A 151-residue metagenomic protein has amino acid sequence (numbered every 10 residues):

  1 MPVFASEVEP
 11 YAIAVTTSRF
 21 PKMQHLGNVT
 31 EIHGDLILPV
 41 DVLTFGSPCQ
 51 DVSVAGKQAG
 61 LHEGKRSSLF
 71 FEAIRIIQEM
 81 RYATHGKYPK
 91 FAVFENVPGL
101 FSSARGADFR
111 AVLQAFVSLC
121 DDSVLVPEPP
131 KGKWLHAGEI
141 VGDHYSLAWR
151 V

Functional and structural regions predicted by a protein language model:
M1-I32: SAM cofactor-binding core of SAM-dependent methyltransferases, primarily the Rossmann-like beta-alpha-beta module
F4, H25, L43, A92-V93: Residue-level marker for buried hydrophobic side chains located in beta-strands that build the well-ordered beta-sheet
I32-V42, V52-V151: Class I S-adenosyl-L-methionine
S47-P48: Short glycine-/small-residue-rich Rossmann-like dinucleotide-binding loops
